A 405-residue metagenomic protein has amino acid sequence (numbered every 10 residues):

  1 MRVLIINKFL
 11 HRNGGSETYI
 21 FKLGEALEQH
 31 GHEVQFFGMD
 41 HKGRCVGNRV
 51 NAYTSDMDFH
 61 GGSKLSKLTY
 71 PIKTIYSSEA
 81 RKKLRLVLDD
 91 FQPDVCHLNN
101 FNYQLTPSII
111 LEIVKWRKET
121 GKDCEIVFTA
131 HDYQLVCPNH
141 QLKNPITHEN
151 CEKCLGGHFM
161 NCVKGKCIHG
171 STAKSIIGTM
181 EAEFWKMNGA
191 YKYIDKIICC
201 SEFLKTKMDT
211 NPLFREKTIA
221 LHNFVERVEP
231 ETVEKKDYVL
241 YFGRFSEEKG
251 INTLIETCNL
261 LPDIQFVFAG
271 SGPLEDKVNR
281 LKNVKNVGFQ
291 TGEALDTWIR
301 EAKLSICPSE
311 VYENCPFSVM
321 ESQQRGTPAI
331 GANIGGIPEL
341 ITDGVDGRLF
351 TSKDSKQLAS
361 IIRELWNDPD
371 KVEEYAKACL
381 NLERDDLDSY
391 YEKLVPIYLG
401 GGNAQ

Functional and structural regions predicted by a protein language model:
N7-N13, E25-F91, G272-L274: N-terminal strand-loop element at the rim of the active site of nucleotide-sugar-dependent glycosyltransferases
I75, D370-G400: A charged, aromatic-enriched C-terminal amphipathic alpha-helix characteristic of glycosyltransferases across folds
E125, L135, E152-E229: Donor nucleotide-sugar binding/catalytic pocket of nucleotide-sugar-dependent glycosyltransferases
I198, E231-K249, I255-N259, V267: Conserved donor-binding/catalytic core segment of Leloir-type glycosyltransferases
D276-T297: Nucleotide-activated donor-binding/catalytic signature segment of Leloir-type glycosyltransferases, i.e., the conserved
K277, M320, I334-G344, R348-L349: Short acidic/histidine- and often glycine-rich active-site loop of Leloir-type glycosyltransferases that engages
P328-G331: Short hydrophobic beta-strand element within catalytic cores of glycosyltransferases and related nucleotide-activated
D343-G344, R348-S355, E364-P369: Conserved acidic donor-binding segment of nucleotide-sugar-dependent glycosyltransferases
